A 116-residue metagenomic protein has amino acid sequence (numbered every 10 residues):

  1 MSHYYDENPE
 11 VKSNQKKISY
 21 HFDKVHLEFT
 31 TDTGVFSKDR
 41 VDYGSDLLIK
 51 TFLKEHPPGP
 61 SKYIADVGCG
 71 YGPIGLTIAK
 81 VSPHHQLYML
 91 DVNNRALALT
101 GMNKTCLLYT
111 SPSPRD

Functional and structural regions predicted by a protein language model:
M1-F22: N-terminal auxiliary segments of SAM/dcSAM-dependent transferases
I18-K54: S-adenosyl-L-methionine
P60-G70: Conserved class I S-adenosyl-L-methionine
Y71-P83: Conserved SAM-binding loop of SAM-dependent methyltransferases across substrates and taxa, primarily the Class I
Q86-D91: Conserved SAM-binding motif I beta-strand of class I
N93-R95: Conserved SAM/SAH-binding beta-strand->alpha-helix loop
T100-G101: Conserved SAM-binding loop
Y109-D116: Conserved small/polar residues in nucleotide/adenosyl-binding loops
